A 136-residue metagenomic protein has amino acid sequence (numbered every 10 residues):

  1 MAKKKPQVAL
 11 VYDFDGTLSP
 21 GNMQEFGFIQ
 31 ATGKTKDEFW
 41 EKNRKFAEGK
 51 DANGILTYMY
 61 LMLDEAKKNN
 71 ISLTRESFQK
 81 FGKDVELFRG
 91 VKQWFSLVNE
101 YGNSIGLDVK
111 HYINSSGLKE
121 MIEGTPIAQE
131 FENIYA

Functional and structural regions predicted by a protein language model:
A2-A136: Alpha-helical substrate-recognition element adjacent to the catalytic core
